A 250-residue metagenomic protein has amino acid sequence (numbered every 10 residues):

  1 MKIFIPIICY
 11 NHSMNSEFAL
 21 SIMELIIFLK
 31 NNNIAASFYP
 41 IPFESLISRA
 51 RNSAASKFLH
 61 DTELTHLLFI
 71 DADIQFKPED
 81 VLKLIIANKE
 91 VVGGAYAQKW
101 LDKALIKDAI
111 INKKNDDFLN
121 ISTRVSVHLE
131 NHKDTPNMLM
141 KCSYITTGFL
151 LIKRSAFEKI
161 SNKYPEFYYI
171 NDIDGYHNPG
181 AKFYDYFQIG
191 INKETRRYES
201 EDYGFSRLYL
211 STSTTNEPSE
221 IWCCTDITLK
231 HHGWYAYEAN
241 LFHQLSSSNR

Functional and structural regions predicted by a protein language model:
M1-S45, R49: N-proximal low-complexity "stem/linker" segments adjacent to membrane-targeting elements
N11, W100, L245-S247: Cationic, hydrophobic amphipathic alpha-helical membrane-interacting segments
I47-H60, S206: Short, conserved alpha-helix that lines the donor NDP-sugar binding/gating region of sugar-transfer enzymes
A55, K77-Y186: Conserved catalytic core of nucleotide-sugar-dependent glycosyltransferases
L59-H60, I85, T214: Residue-level signal for alpha-helix termini/capping positions
T62-Q75: Short beta-strand-to-loop acidic/aromatic patch adjacent to the donor-nucleotide binding site
E63-L64, K89, P218-S219: Short, high-confidence coil segments that cap the C-terminus of an alpha-helix and link into the following beta-strand
N162-R250: C-terminal catalytic/acceptor-binding lobe
